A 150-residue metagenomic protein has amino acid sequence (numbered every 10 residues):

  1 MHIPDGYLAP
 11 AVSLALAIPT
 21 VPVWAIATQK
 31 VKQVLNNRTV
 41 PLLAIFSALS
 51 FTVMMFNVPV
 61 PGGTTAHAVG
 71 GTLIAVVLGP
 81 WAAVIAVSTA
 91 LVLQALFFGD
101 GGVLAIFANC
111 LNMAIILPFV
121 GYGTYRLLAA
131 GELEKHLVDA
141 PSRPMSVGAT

Functional and structural regions predicted by a protein language model:
H2-A15, P19-I74: Hydrophobic transmembrane alpha-helices
L14-A15, V40-I45, V84-S88, L111 (+1 more regions): Hydrophobic alpha-helical transmembrane segments
W24, F51-T52, I74, V87 (+2 more regions): Hydrophobic alpha-helical segments of integral membrane proteins
T28-K32, V58, Q94, F98 (+1 more regions): Membrane-water interface at transmembrane helix exits
A44-F51, V77, L117-P118, G148-T150: Small-residue-rich segments of transmembrane alpha-helices in multi-pass membrane proteins, especially helix faces
M54-L117: Alpha-helical membrane segments and adjacent membrane-interface helices in multi-pass membrane proteins
M113-T150: Short helix-perturbing small/polar motifs within transmembrane alpha-helices
